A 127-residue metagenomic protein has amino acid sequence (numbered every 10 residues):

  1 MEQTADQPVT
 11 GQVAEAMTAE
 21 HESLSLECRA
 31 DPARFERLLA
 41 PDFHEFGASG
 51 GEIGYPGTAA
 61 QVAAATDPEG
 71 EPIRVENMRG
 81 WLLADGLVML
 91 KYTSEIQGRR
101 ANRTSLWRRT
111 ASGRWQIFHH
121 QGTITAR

Functional and structural regions predicted by a protein language model:
M1-Q7: Juxtamembrane and targeting peptides
V13-A14, L26-G86: A solvent-exposed, acidic/Ser-Thr-rich amphipathic alpha-helical stretch
L39, S94-I96, Q121-I124: Short beta-strand segments enriched in hydrophobic/aromatic residues within well-folded beta-rich domains
I73-E76, M89, R99-T104: Short, surface-exposed coil-to-beta transition loops
L87-V88, W115: Hydrophobic residues embedded in beta-strands of well-ordered beta-sheets
R100-R127: Short beta-strand edge/turn micro-motifs at domain boundaries
